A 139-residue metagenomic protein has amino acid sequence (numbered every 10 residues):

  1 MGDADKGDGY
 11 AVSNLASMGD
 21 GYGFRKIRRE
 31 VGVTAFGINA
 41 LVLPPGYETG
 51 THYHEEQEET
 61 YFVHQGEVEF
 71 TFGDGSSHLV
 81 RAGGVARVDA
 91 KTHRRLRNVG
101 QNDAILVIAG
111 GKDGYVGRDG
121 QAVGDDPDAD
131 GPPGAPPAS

Functional and structural regions predicted by a protein language model:
M1-A35, G50, G117-S139: A short, N-terminal "cap"/entry segment at the start of jelly-roll beta-barrel domains of the cupin/DSBH fold
F24, N39-E55: Conserved short histidine dyad/triad with adjacent acidic residue
E56-E58, F62-V68: Glycine- and acidic-residue-biased ligand/ion/polar-headgroup-sensing regions
E56-Q57, S76, T92-H93, N102 (+1 more regions): A generic "binding-loop/recognition-motif" signal
T60, R87, N102-G117: A short hydrophobic beta-strand segment most commonly corresponding to one strand of the jelly-roll/cupin
D74-K91: Short acidic-glycine-tyrosine-enriched beta hairpin
R97-V99: Asparagine-centered strand-capping/turn motif at beta-strand->loop junctions
